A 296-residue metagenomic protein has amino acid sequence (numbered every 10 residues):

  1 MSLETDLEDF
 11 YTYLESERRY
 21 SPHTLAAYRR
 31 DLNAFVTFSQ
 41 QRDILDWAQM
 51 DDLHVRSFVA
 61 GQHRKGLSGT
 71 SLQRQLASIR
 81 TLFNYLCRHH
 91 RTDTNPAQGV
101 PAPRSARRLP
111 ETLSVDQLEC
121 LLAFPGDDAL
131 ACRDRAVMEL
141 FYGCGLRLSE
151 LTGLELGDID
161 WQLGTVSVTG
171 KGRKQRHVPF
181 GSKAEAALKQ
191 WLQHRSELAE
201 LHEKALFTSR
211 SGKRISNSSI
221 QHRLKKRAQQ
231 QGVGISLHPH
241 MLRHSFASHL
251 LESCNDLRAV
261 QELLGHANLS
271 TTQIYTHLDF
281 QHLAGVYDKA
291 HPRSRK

Functional and structural regions predicted by a protein language model:
M1-K296: Conserved catalytic core of the tyrosine transesterase superfamily
